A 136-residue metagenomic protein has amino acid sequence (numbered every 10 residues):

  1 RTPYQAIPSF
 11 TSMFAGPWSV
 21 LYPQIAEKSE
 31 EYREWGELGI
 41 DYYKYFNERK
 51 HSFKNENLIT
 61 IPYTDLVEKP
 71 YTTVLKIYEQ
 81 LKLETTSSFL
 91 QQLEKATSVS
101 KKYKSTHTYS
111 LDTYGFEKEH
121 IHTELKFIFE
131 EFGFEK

Functional and structural regions predicted by a protein language model:
T2: Active-site glycine-centered loops adjacent to acidic/histidine catalytic or metal-binding residues that shape
P8-K136: PAPS-dependent sulfotransferases, especially Golgi type II membrane carbohydrate sulfotransferases
